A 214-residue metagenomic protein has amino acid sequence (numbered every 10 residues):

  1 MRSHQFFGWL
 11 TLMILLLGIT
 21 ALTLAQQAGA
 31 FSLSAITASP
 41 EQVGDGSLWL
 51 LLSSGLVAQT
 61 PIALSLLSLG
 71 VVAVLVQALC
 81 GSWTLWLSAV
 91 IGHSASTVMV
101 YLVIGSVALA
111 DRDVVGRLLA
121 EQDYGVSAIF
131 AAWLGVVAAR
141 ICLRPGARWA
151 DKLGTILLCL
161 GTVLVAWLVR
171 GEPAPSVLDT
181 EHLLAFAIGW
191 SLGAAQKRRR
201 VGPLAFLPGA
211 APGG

Functional and structural regions predicted by a protein language model:
M1-A35: N-terminal signal-anchor transmembrane alpha helix
L15, L69-G70, Q77, W83-W133 (+1 more regions): Small-polar-interrupted transmembrane alpha-helices in polytopic inner-membrane proteins
T23, S54, V100, I104 (+3 more regions): Structural signal for membrane-spanning alpha-helices in multi-pass inner-membrane proteins, emphasizing helix cores
T23-L85: N-terminal TM1-TM2 helical hairpin plus the immediately adjacent luminal interfacial "cap"
G55-P61, V115-I129, R170-F186: Interfacial loop-to-helix transition and helix-capping segments at the boundaries of transmembrane helices
V76-C80, A138-P145, S191-R199: Structural signal for the C-terminal ends of transmembrane alpha-helices and the immediately following loop
F130-A150, A166: Alpha-helical transmembrane segments in multipass membrane proteins, preferentially the mid-helix core
A147-G214: Terminal transmembrane helical module of multi-pass membrane proteins
